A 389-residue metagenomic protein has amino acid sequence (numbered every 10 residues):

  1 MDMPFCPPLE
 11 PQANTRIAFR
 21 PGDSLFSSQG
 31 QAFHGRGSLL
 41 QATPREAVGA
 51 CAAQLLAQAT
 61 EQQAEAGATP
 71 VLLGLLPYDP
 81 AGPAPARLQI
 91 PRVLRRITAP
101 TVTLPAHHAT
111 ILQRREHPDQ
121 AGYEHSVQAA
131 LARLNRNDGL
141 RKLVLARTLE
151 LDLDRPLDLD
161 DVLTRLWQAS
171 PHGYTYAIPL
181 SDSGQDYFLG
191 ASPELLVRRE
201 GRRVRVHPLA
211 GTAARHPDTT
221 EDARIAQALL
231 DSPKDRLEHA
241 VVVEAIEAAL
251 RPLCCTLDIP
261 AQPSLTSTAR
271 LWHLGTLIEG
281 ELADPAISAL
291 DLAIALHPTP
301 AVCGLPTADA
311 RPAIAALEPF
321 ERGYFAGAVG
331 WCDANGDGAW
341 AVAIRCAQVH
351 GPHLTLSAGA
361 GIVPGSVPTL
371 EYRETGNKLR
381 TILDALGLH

Functional and structural regions predicted by a protein language model:
M1-A50, Q58-A59: An N-terminal JmjN-like helical accessory module and its immediate linker preceding a catalytic domain
I17-L39, G67, A84-A86, D152-L237 (+4 more regions): An anion-binding catalytic pocket shared by soluble metabolic enzymes
D23-E46, R96-A121, H125-Q128, R147-D154 (+2 more regions): Contiguous alpha-helical scaffold segments within structured protein domains that host functional hotspots
H34-I90: Glycine-rich, N-terminal phosphate-binding loop and its surrounding beta-alpha-beta segment
L72-L76, L143, T175-I178, R322-G330: A short glycine-rich, hydrophobically flanked beta-strand micro-motif that places a catalytic Asp/Glu for divalent metal
A129-A130, L134-N135: N-terminal leader/targeting segments and the immediate start of mature chains
L277-H389: Conserved hydrophobic core element of enzyme catalytic domains
